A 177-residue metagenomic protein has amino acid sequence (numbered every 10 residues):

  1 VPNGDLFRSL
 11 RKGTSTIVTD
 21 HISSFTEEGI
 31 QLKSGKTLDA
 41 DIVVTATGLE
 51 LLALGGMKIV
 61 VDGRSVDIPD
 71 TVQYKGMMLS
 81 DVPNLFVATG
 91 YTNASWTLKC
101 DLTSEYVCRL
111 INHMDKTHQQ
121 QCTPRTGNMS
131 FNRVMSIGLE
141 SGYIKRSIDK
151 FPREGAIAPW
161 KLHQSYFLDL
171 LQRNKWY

Functional and structural regions predicted by a protein language model:
V1-H113: Flavin (primarily FAD) cofactor-binding/catalytic cores of flavoenzymes
Q73, N84-Y177: C-terminal, flexible cofactor-proximal segment of oxidoreductases
